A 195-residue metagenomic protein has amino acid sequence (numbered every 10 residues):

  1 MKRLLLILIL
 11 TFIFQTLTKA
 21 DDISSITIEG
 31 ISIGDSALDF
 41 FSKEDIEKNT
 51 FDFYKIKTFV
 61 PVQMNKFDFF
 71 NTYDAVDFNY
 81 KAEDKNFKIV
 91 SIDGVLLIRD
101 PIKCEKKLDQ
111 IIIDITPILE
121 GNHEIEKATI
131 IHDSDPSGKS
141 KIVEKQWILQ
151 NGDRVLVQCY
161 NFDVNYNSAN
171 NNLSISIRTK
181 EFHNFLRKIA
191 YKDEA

Functional and structural regions predicted by a protein language model:
L4-Q15: Sec-dependent N-terminal signal peptides
D21-P61, S91-A195: Non-cytosolic coordination micro-motifs
K57-T72: Secretory pathway targeting signatures of secreted, lumenal, and periplasmic proteins
F69-E83, D153-Y166: Broad, structure-driven detector of short, well-ordered beta-strand segments within folded domains
K81-V95: A basic- and aromatic-enriched beta-loop-alpha substructure that forms the phosphate/nucleotide- and DNA/RNA-contacting
